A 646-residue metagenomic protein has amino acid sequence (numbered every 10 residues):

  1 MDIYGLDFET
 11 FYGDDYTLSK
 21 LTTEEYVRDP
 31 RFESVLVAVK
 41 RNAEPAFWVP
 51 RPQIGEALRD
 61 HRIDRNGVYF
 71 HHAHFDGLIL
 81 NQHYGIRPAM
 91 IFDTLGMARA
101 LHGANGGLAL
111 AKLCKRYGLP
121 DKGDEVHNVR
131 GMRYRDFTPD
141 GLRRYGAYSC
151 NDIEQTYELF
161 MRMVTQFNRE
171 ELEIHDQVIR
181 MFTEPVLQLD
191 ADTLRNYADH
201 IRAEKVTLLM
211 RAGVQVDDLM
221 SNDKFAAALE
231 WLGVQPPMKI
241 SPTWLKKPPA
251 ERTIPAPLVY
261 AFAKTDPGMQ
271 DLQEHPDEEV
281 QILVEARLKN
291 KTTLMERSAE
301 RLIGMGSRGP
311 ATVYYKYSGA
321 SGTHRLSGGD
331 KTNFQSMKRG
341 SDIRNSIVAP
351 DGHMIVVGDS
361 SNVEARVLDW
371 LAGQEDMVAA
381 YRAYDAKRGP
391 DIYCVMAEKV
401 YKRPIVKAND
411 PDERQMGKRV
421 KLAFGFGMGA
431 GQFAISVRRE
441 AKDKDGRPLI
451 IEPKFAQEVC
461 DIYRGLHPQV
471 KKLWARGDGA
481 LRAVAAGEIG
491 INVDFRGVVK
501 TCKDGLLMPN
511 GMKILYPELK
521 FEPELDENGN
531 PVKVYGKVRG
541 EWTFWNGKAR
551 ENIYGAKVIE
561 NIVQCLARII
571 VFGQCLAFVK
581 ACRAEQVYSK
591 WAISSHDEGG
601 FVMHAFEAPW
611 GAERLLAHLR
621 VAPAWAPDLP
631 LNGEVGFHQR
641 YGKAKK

Functional and structural regions predicted by a protein language model:
M1-D2, R59-R62, R339-M354, K580-R583: A short acidic-Thr-Gly-centered motif at the start of a beta-strand
M1-Y16, L21, D29-A38, N105 (+6 more regions): Conserved "right-hand" nucleotidyltransferase catalytic core of DNA-directed polymerases
D29-V164, E171, H175, K247 (+2 more regions): Active-site-proximal helix-loop-helix substrate-binding element of RNase H-like nuclease domains
H74-G85, R99-L101, A226-G233, S361-D376: Short active-site loop/helix that positions an aromatic residue
M163-H175, I570-G599: Active-site palm subdomain of RNA-directed nucleic acid polymerases
Y314-V406: Function-dense linear segments that define catalytic or interfacial modules in macromolecule-processing proteins
E398-E585, P630, E634-K646: Conserved catalytic core of nucleic-acid polymerases
G611-R620: Short amphipathic alpha-helices in soluble, non-transmembrane regions that often serve as interface/regulatory elements
